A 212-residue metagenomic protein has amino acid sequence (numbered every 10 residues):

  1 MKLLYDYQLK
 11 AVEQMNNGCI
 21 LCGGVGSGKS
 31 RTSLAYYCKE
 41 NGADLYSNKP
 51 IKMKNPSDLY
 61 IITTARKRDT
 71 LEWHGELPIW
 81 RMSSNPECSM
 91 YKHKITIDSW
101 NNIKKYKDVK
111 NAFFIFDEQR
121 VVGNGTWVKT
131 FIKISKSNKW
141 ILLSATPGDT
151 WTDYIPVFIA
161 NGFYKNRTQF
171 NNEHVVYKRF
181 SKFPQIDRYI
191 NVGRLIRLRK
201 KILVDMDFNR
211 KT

Functional and structural regions predicted by a protein language model:
M1-C22: Conserved pre-motif I regulatory segment
M15, Y36-E40, V157: Hydrophobic residues on the short alpha-helix immediately C-terminal to a glycine-rich phosphate/catalytic loop
N17-Y36, S144: Walker A/P-loop
L21, I61, D98, F114-I115 (+1 more regions): Hydrophobic positions in the central parallel beta-sheet of the AAA+
S30-Y37, L45-I79, G148-D153: Conserved Walker A/P-loop ATP-binding site and its immediately adjacent core in helicase/helicase-like ATPase domains
P56-D58, F113, T130-R210: Conserved P-loop NTPase motor "coupling/switch" region that bridges the ATPase
P78-V109: Inter-Walker segment of RecA-like/P-loop motor cores
D117-Q119: Walker B catalytic acidic pair
